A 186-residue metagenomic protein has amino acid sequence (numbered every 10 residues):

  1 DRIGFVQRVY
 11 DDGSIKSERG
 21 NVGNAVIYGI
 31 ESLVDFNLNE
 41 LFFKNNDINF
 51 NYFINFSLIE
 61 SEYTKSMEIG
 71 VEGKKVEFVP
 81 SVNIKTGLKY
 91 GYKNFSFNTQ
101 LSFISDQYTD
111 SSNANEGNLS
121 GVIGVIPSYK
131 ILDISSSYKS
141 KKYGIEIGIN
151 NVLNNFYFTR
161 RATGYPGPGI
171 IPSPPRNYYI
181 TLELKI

Functional and structural regions predicted by a protein language model:
D1, N39, F50, F103-N115 (+1 more regions): C-terminal beta-signal and adjacent terminal beta-strands/loops of Gram-negative outer-membrane beta-barrel proteins
I3-G4, V22, V76, Y157: Short clusters of hydrophobic/aromatic residues that line enzyme substrate/ligand-binding pockets
Q7-K16, Y63-I69, T109-G117, F158-T163: Flexible, solvent-exposed coil segments and beta strand-coil junctions, predominantly the extracellular/periplasmic
I15-V22, E68-K75, N118-G124, Y165-I170: Extracellular loop and loop/strand-boundary signature of outer-membrane beta-barrel proteins
E18-S112, T181-E183: Gram-negative outer-membrane beta-barrel transporters
S81-K85, I131-D133, P175-Y179: Transmembrane beta-barrel architecture of outer membranes
L88, I134-S137: Short, basic/aromatic-rich helical patch in the C-terminal catalytic core of site-specific tyrosine
G91-Y92, I126, K139-S140: Structural motif
